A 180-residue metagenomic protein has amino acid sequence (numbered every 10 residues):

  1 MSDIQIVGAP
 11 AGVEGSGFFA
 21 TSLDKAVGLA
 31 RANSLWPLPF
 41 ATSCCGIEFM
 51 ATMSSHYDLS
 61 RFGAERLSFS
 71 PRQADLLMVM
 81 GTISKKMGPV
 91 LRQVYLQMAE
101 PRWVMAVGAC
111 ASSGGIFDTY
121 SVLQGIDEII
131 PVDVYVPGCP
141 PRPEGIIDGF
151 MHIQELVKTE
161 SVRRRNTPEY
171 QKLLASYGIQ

Functional and structural regions predicted by a protein language model:
M1-S70, E100-P101, Y120-V122, E128-Y135 (+1 more regions): Iron-sulfur (Fe-S) cluster-binding modules
A74, V79-R92: Thiamine diphosphate
V79-G81, V107, G138: Short His-Asn-centered micro-motif
T82-S84, C110, P141: Short glycine-rich anion-binding loops that position phosphate/pyrophosphate groups of nucleotides and phosphorylated
G88-V90, G115-F117, I146-I147: Short glycine-/acidic-enriched loop or helix-start segments at secondary-structure transitions that form or flank
V90-M105: A short, gly/pro- and small-residue-rich
L91-V94, V122, I126: A general structural detector for well-ordered alpha-helical segments in enzyme core domains, enriched
V107-S113: Short beta-alpha junction loops
